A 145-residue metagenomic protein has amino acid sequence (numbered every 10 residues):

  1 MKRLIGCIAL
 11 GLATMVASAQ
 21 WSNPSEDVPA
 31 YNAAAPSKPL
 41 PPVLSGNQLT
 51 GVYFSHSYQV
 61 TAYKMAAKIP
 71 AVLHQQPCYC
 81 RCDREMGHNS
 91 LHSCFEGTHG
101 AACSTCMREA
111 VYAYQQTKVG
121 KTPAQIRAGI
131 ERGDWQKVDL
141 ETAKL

Functional and structural regions predicted by a protein language model:
M1-A67, Y114-L145: Secretory/periplasmic and organellar redox-cofactor proteins
H56-Q59, H74, M107: Alpha-helix initiation and capping sites
V60-A71, R81-C82, S90-S93: Short, intrinsically disordered, charge-biased short linear motifs at domain edges
Q76-A113: Short, thiol/selenol-centered motifs that function as redox-active sites or metal-ligating centers
